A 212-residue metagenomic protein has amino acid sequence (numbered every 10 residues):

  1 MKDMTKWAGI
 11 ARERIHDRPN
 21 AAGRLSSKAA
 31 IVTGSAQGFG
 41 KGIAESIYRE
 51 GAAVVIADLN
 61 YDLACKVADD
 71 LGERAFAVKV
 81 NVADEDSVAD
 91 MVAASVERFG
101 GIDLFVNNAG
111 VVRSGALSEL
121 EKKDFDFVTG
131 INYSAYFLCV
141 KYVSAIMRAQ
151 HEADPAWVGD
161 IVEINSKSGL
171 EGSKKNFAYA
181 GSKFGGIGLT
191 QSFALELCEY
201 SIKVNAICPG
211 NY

Functional and structural regions predicted by a protein language model:
A21-V54: Canonical Rossmann dinucleotide-binding motif of NAD(H)/NADP(H)-dependent dehydrogenases/reductases, specifically
Y61-D62, V80-D90, K122: The beta1-alpha1 cofactor-binding region of Rossmann-like NAD(H)/NADP(H)-dependent oxidoreductases
A116-L117, E121-D126: Substrate-binding pocket helix/loop in short-chain dehydrogenase/reductase
L120, G172-A180, S192: Active-site loop-to-helix junction immediately N-terminal to the catalytic Tyr of the SDR YXXXK motif in Rossmann-fold
V140, S182, T190: Active-site helix of classical SDR
A145, L195-E196: Alpha-helical segment proximal to the catalytic Tyr-Lys
S166: Residue(s) in the substrate-gating loop at a strand-loop-helix junction that position the organic substrate next
